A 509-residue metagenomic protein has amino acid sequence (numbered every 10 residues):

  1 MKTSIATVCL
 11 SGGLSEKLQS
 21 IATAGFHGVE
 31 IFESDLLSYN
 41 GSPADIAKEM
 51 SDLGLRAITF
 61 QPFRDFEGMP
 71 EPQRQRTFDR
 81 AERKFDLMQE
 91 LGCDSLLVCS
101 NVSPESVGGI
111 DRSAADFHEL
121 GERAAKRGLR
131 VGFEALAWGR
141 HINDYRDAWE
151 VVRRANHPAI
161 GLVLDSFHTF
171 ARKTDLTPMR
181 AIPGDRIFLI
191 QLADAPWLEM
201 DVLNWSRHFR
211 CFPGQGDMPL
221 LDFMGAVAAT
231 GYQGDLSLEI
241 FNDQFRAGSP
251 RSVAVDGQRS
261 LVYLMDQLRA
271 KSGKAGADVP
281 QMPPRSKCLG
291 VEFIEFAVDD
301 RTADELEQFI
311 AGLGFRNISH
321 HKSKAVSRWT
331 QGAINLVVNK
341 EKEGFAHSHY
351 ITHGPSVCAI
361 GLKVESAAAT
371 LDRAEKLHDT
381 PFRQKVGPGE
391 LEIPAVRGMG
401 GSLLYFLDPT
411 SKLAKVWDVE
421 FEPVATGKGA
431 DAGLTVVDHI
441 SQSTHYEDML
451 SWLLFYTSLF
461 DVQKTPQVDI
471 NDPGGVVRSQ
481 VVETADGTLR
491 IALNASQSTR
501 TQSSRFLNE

Functional and structural regions predicted by a protein language model:
M1-D94, A125, A254-R285: N-terminal pre-domain/capping segments
T3-T7, V29-I31, A57-P62, L96-V98 (+4 more regions): Hydrophobic faces of well-ordered beta-strands that scaffold small-molecule active sites in alpha/beta enzyme cores
V8-S15, F32-P43, D65-Q75, S103-G108 (+4 more regions): Acidic-and-aromatic substrate-binding clefts and catalytic sites of carbohydrate-active enzymes
L14, T23, S252, G273-S319 (+3 more regions): Glyoxalase I/VOC metalloenzyme domain signal
Q19, K48, D79-A81, E105-S106 (+8 more regions): Extended, hydrophobic interaction surfaces within ordered domains
F26, L55, M88-C93, I187 (+4 more regions): A structural motif
G28-V29, E119-D217: Acidic/histidine-rich catalytic cores of soluble enzymes
E67-G161, A171, S252, D256 (+2 more regions): Active-site acidic/histidine proton-transfer and metal-coordination neighborhood in alpha/beta enzyme cores
